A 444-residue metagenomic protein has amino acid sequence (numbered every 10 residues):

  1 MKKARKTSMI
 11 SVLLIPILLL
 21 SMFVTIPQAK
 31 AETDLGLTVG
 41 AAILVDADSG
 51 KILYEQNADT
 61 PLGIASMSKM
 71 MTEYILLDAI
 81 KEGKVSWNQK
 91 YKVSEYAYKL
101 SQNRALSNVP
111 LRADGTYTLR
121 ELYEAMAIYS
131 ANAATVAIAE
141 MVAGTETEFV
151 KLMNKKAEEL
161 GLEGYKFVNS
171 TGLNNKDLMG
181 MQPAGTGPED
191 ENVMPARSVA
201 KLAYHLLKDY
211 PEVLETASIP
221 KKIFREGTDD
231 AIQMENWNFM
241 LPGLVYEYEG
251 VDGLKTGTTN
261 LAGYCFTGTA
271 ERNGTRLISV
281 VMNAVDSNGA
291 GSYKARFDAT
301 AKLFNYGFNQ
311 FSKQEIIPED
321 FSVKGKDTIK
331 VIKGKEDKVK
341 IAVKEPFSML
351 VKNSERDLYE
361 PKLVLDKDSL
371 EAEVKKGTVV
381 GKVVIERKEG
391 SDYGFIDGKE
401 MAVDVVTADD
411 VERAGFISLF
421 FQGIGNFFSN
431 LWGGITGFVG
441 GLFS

Functional and structural regions predicted by a protein language model:
K2-K3, S66, R296: Short alpha-helical segments used as structural interaction elements across diverse proteins
K2-K30, I435: Sec-dependent N-terminal signal peptides of Gram-positive bacterial secreted proteins and lipoproteins
I10, V39, N103, E146 (+3 more regions): Hydrophobic alpha-helical segments and their boundary regions
L19, L37-T38, T60-P61, Q102 (+3 more regions): Generic detector of short alpha-helix boundary/capping microenvironments and adjacent low-complexity segments
V24-R197, L207-Y210: Active-site-adjacent loops and short helices of periplasmic peptidoglycan-processing enzymes
M179-G180, G187-S444: Domain-terminus/edge residues, biased toward the C-terminal soluble/receptor-binding domains of extracytoplasmic
